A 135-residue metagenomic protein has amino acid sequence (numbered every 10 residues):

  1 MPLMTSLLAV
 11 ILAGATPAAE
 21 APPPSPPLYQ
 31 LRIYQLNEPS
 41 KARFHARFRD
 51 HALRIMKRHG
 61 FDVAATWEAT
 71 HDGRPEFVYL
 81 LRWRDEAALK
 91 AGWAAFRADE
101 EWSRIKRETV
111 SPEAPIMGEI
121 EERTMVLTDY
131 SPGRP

Functional and structural regions predicted by a protein language model:
P2-G14: Bacterial N-terminal signal peptides
A21-P26, A46-A64, R84-M125: An amphipathic, aromatic/His-enriched active-site/gating alpha helix that lines ligand/cofactor pockets
Y29-I33, V78: Active-site-flanking beta-strand signature of metal-NTP-handling nucleotidyl enzymes and homologous cyclase-like
L36-A46: Short, surface-exposed ligand-recognition loops at beta-strand->loop->(often short) alpha-helix junctions that present
W67-G73, E113-A114: A short beta-turn/loop motif at secondary-structure boundaries
G73-P75, A87-A88: A solvent-exposed, acidic/Ser-Thr-rich amphipathic alpha-helical stretch
